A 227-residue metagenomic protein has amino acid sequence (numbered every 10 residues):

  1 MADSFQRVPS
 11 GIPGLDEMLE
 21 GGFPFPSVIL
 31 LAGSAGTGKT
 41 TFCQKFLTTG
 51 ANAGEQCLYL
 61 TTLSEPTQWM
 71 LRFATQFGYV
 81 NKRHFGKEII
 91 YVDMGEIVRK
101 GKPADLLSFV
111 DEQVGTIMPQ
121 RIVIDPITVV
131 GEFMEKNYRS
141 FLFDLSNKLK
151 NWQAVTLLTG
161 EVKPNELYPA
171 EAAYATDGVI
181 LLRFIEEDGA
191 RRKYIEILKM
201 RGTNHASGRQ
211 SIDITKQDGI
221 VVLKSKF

Functional and structural regions predicted by a protein language model:
M1-P13: P-loop NTPase nucleotide-binding/switch module
S4-Q6, G115-M118, I185-F227: Conserved P-loop NTPase
S10-G22: Pre-Walker A adenine-sensing motif
V28-A32: Short hydrophobic/aromatic beta-strand immediately N-terminal to the Walker A/P-loop
S34-V98: Conserved P-loop
L63-T67, G95-R99, T128-V129, V162-E166 (+3 more regions): Conserved nucleotide-binding/hydrolysis micro-motifs of P-loop NTPases
M94-A154: Phosphate-binding/switch loop-helix module in NTP-utilizing enzymes
E132-S140, K148-T203: Conserved catalytic-core segment of NTP-binding enzymes
